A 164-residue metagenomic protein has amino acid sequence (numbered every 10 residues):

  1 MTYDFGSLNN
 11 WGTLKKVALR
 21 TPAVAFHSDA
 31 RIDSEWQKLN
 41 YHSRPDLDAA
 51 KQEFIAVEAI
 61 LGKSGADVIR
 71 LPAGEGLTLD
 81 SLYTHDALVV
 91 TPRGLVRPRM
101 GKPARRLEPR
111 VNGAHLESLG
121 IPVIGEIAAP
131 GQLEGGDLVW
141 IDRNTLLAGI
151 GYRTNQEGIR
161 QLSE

Functional and structural regions predicted by a protein language model:
M1-E164: The feature marks the mature, well-folded catalytic cores of soluble enzymes
